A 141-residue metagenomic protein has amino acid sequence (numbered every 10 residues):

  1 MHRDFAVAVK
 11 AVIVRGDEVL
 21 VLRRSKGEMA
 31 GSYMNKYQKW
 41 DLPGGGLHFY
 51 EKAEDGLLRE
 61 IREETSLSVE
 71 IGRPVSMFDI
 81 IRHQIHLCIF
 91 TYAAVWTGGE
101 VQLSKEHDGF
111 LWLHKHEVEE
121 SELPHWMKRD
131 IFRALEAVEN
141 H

Functional and structural regions predicted by a protein language model:
M1-W40, V69: N-terminal strand-loop-strand
I13, T91-V95, L111-H114: Short, well-ordered beta-strand micro-motif
G16, P74-D79: Residue-level recognition of beta-strand microenvironments
L42-P74, Y92: The catalytic Nudix box helix
F78-E100: Active-site-adjacent beta-strand/loop module that shapes the phosphate/pyrophosphate-binding cleft
Q102-A134: NUDIX/MutT-family hydrolases
L135-H141: Generic C-terminal helix-cap and adjacent flexible tail
